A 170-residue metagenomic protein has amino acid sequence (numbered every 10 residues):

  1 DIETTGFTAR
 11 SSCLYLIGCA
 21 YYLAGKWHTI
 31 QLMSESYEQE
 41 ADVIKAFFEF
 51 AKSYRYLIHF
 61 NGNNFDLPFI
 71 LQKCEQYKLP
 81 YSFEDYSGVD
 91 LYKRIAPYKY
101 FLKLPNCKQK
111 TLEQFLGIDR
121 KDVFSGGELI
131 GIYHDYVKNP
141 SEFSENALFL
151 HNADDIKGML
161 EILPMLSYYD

Functional and structural regions predicted by a protein language model:
D1-S53: Conserved RNase H-like, two-metal-ion catalytic cores of nucleic-acid enzymes
I2, H59-G62: Short His-Asn-centered micro-motif
S12-Y15, A24, H28, G62-I162: Metal-dependent phosphoesterase core characteristic of DEDDh/y 3'-5' exonuclease domains
E49-S53, Q76-L79, Y168: Secondary-structure boundary motif
L160, P164-D170: Acidic catalytic cores of enzymes that act on phosphate-bearing nucleotides/polynucleotides
